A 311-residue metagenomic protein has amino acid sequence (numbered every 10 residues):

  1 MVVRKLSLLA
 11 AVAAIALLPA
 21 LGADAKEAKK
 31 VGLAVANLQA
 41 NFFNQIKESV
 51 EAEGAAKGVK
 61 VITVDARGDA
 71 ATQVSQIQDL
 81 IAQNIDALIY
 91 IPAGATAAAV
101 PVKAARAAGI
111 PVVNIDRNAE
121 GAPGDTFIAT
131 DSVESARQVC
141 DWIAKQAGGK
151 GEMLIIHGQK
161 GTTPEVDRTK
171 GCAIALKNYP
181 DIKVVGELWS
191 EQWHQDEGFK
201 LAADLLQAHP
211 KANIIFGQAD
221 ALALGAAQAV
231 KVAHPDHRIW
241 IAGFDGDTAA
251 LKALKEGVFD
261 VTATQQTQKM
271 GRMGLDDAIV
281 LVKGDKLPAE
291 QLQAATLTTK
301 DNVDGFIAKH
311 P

Functional and structural regions predicted by a protein language model:
V2, L8, A23-P311: A residue-level marker of the well-folded mature domains of exported/periplasmic proteins
V2-V3, I15: Short hydrophobic transmembrane-like helices used for membrane targeting/insertion
A10-P19: Bacterial N-terminal signal peptides
